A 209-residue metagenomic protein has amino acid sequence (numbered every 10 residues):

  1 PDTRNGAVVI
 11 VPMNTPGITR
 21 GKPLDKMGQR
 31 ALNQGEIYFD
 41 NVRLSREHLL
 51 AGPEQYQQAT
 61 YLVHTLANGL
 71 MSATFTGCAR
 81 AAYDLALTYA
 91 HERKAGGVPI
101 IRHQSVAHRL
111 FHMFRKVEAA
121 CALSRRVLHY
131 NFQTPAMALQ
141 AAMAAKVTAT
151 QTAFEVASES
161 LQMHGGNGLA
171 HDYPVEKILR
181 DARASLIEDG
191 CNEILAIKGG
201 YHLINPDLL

Functional and structural regions predicted by a protein language model:
P1-R20: A short core secondary-structure module
T19-E118, A184-S185, D207-L209: Glycine-rich beta->alpha junctions and the first turn(s) of the following alpha-helix
A82-Y89, R126, E159, I178-D181 (+1 more regions): Generic, well-ordered alpha-helical scaffold segments in large soluble proteins
L87, H91-V98, F114-T148, L161-G166: C-terminal helix-coil-helix/basic helical segment that borders enzyme active sites and/or dimer interfaces and provides
R102, V106, P135, L139-V147 (+1 more regions): Charge-rich, acidic-biased intrinsically disordered regions
T152-S160: Hydrophobic alpha-helical segments of membrane proteins
H164-L209: Glycine-rich phosphate/cofactor-binding loops in nucleotide/flavin-utilizing enzymes
